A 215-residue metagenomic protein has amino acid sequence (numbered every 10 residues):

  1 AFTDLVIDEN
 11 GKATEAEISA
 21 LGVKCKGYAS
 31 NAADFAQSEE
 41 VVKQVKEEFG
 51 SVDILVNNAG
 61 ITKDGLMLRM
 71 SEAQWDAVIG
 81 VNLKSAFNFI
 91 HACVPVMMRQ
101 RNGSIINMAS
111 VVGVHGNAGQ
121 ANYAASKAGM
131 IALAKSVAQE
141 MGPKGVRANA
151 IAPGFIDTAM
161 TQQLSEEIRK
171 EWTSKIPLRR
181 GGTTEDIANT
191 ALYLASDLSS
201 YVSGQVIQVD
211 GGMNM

Functional and structural regions predicted by a protein language model:
A1-K12: Conserved glycine-rich Rossmann-like NAD(P)H-binding loop of the short-chain dehydrogenase/reductase
D8, A29-V41, E72, E185-D186: The beta1-alpha1 cofactor-binding region of Rossmann-like NAD(H)/NADP(H)-dependent oxidoreductases
L66-M67, S71-I79, T161, W172: Substrate-binding pocket helix/loop in short-chain dehydrogenase/reductase
I90, S126, A134: Active-site helix of classical SDR
P95, Q139-P143, S200: Alpha-helical segment proximal to the catalytic Tyr-Lys
S110: Residue(s) in the substrate-gating loop at a strand-loop-helix junction that position the organic substrate next
A150, T173-L198, V202, V209-G211: C-terminal helical subdomain
